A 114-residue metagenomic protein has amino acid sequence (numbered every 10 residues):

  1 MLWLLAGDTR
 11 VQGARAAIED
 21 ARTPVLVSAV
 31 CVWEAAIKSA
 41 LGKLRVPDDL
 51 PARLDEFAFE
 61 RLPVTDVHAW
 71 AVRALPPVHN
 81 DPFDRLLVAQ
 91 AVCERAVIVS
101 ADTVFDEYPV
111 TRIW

Functional and structural regions predicted by a protein language model:
M1-V27, A40-A52, E94, E107: Short, well-structured N-terminal submotif of metal-dependent ribonuclease cores
L2-W3, K38-S39, L75-P76, Q90: A generic structural signal for short
Q12, P47-P51, E56-V104: Active-site neighborhoods of divalent-metal-dependent phosphate/nucleic-acid chemistry enzymes
A35: Phosphate/NTP-binding elements of NTP-utilizing enzymes
P109-W114: Active-site regions of enzymes building and remodeling cell-envelope glycoconjugates
